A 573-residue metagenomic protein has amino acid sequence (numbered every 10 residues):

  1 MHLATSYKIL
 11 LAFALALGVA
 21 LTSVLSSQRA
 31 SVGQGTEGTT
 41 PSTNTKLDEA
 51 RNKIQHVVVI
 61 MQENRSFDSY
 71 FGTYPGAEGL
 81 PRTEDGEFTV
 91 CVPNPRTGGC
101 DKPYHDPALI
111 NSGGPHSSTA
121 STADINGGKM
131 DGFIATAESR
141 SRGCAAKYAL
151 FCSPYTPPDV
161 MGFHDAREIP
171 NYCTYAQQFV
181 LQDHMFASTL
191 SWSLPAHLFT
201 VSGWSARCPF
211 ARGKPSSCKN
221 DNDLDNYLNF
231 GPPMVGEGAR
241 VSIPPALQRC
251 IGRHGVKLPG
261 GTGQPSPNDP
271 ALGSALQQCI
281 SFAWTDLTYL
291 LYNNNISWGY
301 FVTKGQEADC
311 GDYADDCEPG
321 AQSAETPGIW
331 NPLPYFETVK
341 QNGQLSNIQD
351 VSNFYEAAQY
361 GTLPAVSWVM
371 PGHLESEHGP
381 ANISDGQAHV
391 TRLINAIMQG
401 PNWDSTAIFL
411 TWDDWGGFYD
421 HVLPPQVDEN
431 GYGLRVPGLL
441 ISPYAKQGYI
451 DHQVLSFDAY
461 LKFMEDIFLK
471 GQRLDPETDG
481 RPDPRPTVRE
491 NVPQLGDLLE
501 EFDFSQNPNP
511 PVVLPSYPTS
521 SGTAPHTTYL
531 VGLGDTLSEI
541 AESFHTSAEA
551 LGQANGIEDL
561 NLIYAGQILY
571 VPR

Functional and structural regions predicted by a protein language model:
H2-F13: Bacterial N-terminal signal peptides that target proteins for export
Y7-I9, S23-Q28: Classical N-terminal targeting signals for secretion and organelle import
A12-S23: Bacterial N-terminal signal peptides
L25-P525: N-terminal pro-sequences and low-complexity stem/linker regions of secreted or lumenal proteins
N491-L495, L560-A565: Short glycine/proline-enriched turn or capping motifs at secondary-structure junctions
T523-Q553, E558, Y564-Q567, R573: Primarily a LysM-type cell-wall glycan-binding module
